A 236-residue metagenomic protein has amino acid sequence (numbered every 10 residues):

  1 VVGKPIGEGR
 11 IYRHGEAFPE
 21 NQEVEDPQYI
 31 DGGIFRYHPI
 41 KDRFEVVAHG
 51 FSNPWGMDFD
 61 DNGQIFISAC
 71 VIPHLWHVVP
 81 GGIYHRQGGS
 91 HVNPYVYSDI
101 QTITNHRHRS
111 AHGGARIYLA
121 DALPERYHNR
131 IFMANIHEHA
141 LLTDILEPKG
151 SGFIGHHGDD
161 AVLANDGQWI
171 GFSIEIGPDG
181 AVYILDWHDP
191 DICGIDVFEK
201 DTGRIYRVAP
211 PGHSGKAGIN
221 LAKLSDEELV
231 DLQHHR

Functional and structural regions predicted by a protein language model:
V1-D231, H235: Beta-propeller blade termini and top-face loops
